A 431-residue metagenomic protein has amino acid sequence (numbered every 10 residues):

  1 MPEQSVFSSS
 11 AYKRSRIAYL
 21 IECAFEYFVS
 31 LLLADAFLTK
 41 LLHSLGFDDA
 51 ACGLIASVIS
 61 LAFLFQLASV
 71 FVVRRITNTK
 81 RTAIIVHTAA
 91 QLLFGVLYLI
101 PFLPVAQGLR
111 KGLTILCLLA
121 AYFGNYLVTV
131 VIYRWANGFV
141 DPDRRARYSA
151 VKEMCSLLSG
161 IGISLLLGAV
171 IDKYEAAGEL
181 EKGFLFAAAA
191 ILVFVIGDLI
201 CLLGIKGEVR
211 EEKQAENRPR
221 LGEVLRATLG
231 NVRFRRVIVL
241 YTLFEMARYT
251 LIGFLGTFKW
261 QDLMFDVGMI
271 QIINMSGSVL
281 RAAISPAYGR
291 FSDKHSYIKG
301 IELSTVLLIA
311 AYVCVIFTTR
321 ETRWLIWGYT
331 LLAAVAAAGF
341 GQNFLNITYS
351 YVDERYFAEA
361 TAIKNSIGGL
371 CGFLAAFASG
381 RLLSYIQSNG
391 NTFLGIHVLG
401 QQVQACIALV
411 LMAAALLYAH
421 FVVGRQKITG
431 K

Functional and structural regions predicted by a protein language model:
P2, F65, L97-F102, L192-K206 (+1 more regions): Multi-pass alpha-helical transporter architecture, strongest for 12-TM Major Facilitator/SLC carriers used
P2-K13, G207-V239, K431: Juxtamembrane intracellular "pre-TM" segments in multi-pass secondary transporters
P2-Q66, V70-V73, K80, G95-Y98 (+2 more regions): Helix-loop boundary and gating motifs at the non-cytosolic
A24, L93, G108-V128, R323-F340: Hydrophobic core of transmembrane alpha-helices in multi-pass small-molecule transporters, especially MFS/SLC-type
H43-S44, F71, R75, P101-V105 (+2 more regions): Transmembrane alpha-helix termini and helix-breaking/packing motifs in multi-pass membrane transporters
R75-Q91, D293-V306: Cytoplasmic membrane-interface "Motif A"-like loop-to-helix N-cap segments of 12-TM Major Facilitator Superfamily
H87-G108, V306-E321: C-terminal ends and interior cores of transmembrane alpha-helices in multi-pass membrane transporters/permeases
N125-V140, G339-D353: Intracellular juxtamembrane helix-capping segments at the cytosolic ends of symmetry-related transmembrane helices
